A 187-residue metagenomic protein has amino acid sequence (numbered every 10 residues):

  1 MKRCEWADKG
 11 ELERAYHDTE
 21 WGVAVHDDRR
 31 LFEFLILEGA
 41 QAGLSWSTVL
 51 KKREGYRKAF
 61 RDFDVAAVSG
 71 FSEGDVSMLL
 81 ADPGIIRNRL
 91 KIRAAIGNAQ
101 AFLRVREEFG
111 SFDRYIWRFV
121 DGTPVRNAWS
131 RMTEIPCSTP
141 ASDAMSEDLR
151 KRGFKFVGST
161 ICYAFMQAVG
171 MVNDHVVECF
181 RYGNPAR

Functional and structural regions predicted by a protein language model:
M1-R187: HhH-family (HhH-GPD) DNA N-glycosylase catalytic core used in base-excision repair
